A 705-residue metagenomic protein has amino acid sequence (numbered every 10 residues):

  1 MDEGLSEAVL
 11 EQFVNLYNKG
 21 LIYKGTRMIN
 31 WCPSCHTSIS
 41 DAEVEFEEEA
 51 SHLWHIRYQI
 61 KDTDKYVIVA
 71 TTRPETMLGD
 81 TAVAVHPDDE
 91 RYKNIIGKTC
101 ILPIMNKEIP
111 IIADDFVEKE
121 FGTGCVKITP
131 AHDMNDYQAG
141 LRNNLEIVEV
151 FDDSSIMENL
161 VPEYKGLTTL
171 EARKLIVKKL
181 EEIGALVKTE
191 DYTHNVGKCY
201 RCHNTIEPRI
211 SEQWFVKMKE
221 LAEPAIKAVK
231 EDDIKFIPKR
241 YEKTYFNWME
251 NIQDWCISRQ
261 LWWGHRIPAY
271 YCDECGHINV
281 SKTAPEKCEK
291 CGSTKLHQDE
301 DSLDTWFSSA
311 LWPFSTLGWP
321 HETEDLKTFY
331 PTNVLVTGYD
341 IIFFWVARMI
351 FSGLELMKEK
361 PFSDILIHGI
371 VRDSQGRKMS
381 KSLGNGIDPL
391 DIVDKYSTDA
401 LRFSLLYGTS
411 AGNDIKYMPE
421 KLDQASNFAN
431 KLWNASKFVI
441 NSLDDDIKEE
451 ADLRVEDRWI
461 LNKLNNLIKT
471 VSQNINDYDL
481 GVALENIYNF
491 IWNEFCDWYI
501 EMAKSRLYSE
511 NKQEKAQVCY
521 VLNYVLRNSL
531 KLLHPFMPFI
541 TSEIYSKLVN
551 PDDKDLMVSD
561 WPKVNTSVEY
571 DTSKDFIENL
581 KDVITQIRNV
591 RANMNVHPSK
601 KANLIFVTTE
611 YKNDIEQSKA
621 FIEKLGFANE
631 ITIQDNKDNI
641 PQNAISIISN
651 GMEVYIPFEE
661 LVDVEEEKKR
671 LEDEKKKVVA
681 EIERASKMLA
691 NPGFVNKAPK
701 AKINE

Functional and structural regions predicted by a protein language model:
M1-Y66, M77, F121-E274, R377 (+6 more regions): Residue patterns forming the tRNA-binding/recognition surfaces of aminoacyl-tRNA synthetases and related DALR
L16, V67-V85, C199-R201, E207 (+5 more regions): Conserved phosphate/anionic-ligand binding catalytic regions in large, soluble enzymes, centered on
H55, N247-F307, L311, E355-T398 (+1 more regions): Feature 926 captures the class I aminoacyl-tRNA synthetase adenylation module centered on the KMSKS loop
D64-I128, H132-Q138: Protease-associated
V67-T71, T76-G79, V83-V85, C125-I128 (+10 more regions): Short hydrophobic-aromatic micro-motifs
D89-F116, N144-L145, N204, I210-K227 (+1 more regions): Conserved oxyanion/phosphate-binding beta-strand-loop segments in alpha/beta enzyme cores
M134-L145, V177-L180, I342-K358, I584-V590: Metal-dependent nuclease catalytic cores in nucleic-acid-processing enzymes, especially RNase H-like/related
F329-D340: A short glycine/serine-rich beta->alpha loop
